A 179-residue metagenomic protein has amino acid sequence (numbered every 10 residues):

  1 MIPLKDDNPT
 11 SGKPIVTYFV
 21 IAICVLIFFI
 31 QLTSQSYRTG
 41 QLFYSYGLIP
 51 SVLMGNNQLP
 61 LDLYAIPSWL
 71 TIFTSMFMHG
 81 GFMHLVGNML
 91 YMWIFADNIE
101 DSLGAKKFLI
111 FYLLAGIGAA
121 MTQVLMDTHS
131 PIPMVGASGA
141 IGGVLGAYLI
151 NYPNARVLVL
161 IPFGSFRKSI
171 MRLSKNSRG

Functional and structural regions predicted by a protein language model:
M1-G179: A detector for small-residue-rich transmembrane helices and their helix-helix packing motifs
